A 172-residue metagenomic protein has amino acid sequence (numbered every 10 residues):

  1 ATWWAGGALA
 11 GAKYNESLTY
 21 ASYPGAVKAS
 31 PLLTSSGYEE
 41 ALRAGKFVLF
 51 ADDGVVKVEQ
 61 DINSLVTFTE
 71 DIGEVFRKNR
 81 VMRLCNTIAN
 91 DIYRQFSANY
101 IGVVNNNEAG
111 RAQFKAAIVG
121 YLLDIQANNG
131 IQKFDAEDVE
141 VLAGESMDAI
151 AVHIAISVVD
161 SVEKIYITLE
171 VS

Functional and structural regions predicted by a protein language model:
T2-S172: Structured, hydrophobic secondary-structure cores that serve as assembly/anchoring elements
